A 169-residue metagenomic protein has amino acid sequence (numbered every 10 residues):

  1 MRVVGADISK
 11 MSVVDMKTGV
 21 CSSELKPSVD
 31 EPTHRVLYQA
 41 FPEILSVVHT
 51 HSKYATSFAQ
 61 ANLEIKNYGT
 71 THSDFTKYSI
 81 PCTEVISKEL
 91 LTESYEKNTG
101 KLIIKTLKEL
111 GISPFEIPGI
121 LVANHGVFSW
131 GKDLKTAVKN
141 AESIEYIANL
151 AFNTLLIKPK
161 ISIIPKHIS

Functional and structural regions predicted by a protein language model:
M1-S169: Glycine-rich flexible loops
